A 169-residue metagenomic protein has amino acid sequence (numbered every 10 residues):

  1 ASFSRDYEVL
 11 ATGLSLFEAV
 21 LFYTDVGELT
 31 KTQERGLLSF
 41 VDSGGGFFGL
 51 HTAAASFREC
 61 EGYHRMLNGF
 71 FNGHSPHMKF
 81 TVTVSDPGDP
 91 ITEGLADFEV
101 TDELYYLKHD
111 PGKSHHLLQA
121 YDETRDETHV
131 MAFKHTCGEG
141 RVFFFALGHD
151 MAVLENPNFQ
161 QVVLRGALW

Functional and structural regions predicted by a protein language model:
A1-E18, L168: Aromatic-Pro/Gly-enriched surface loop or interdomain linker that acts as a lid/target-recognition segment
F3, G49-L50, F144: Hydrophobic residues in well-ordered beta-strands that form the structural core
S4-V9, R35, D126-A132: Alpha-helical scaffolding within the catalytic cores of extracellular/periplasmic polymer-degrading hydrolases
Y7-V9, V26-L29, A53-F57, D122-T124 (+1 more regions): Solvent-exposed loop/turn segments at secondary-structure junctions within structured extracellular/periplasmic domains
L14-C60, E139: Short alpha-beta junction capping motif
L16, G69, H74-E139: Catalytic beta-strand/loop cores that center a nucleophilic Ser/Cys/Thr and support acyl-enzyme chemistry
T124-D126, T136-W169: Extracellular ligand-binding/catalytic regions of CAZymes and related secreted enzymes and adhesion modules
